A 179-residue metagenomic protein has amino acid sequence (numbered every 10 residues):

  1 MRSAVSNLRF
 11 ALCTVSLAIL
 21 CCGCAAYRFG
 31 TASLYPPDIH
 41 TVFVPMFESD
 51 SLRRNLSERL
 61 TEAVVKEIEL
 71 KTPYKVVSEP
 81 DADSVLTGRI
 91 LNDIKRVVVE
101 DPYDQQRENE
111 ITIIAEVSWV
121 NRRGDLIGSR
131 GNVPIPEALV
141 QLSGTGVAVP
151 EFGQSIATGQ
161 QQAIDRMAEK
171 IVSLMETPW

Functional and structural regions predicted by a protein language model:
M1-C13: Bacterial N-terminal signal peptides that target proteins for export
F10, G30-D38, E58, R89 (+3 more regions): Membrane-targeting and insertion segments and their boundary/processing signals
A11-G23: Bacterial N-terminal signal peptides
C13, S33, V77, D104-Q106: Residues embedded in well-ordered secondary-structure elements
A18, F47-E48, L56-A63, S84-N92 (+1 more regions): N-terminal start-of-chain detector that recognizes signal peptides and the immediate post-cleavage beginning
C22-K66, L70-D81, D125, I164 (+1 more regions): A structural "domain/chain start" motif
E48-R54, P150-Q160: Second-shell loop/turn segments in exported
L70-Y74, V85-S155, D165: Surface-exposed short loop/turn segments
